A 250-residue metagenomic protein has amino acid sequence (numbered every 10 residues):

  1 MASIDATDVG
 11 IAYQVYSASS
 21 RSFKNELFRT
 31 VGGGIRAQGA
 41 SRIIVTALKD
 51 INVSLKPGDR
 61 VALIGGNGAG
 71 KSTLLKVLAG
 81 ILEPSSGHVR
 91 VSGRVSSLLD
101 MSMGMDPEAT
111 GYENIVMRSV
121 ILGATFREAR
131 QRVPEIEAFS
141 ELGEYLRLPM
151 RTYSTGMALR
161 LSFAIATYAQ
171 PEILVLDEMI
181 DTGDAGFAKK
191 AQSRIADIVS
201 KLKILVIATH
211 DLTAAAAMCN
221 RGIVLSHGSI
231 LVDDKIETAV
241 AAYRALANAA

Functional and structural regions predicted by a protein language model:
A2-T46, V240-A241, A245-L246: Pre-NBD coupling/linker segments of ABC/ABC-like ATPases
N25-I35, V116, E128-Y145, A164: Conserved ABC ATPase "signature" region
I64-G66: The feature captures the beta-strand-to-loop junction immediately N-terminal to the Walker
A188-K201: Helical segment within the ABC ATPase nucleotide-binding domain
T209-H210: H-loop/switch region of ABC-family ATPase nucleotide-binding domains
A215-A217: A short, surface-exposed alpha-helical micro-motif characterized by mixed small hydrophobic and charged/polar residues
S229-A250: Conserved beta-strand-loop-alpha-helix hinge in the C-terminal portion of ABC ATPase nucleotide-binding domains
